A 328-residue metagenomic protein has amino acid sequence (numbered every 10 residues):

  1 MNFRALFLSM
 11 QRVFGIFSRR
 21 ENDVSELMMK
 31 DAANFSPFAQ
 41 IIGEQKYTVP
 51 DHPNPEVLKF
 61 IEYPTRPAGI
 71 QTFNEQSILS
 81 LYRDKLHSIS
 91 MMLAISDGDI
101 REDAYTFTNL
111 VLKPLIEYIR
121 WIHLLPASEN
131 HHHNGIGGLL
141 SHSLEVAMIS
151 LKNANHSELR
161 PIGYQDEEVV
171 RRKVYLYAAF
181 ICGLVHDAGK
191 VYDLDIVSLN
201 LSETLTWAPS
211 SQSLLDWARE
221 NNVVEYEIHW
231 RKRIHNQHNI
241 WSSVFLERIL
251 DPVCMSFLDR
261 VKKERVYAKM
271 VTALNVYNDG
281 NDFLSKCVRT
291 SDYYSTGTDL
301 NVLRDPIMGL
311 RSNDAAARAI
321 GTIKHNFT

Functional and structural regions predicted by a protein language model:
N2, N22, N34, N54 (+12 more regions): Detector for Asparagine
N2-K85: Extreme N-terminal leader/anchor segments
F3, F7, F14-F17, F35-F38 (+11 more regions): Phenylalanine-focused residue identity feature
F3-L6, I16, N34, A39 (+2 more regions): Extended alpha-helical interface modules used as scaffolds for assembling large macromolecular complexes
M10, Y82-M92, A104-L112, L214 (+4 more regions): Generic structural signal of hydrophobic/aromatic residues within well-ordered alpha-helices of folded domains
K30, K46, K59, K85 (+9 more regions): Context-gated lysine
D51-N221: Acidic/His-rich, divalent-metal-binding segments that scaffold phosphate/diphosphate chemistry
A127, E158-S312, R318: Divalent metal-dependent catalytic cores for phosphoryl transfer on phosphate-bearing substrates
